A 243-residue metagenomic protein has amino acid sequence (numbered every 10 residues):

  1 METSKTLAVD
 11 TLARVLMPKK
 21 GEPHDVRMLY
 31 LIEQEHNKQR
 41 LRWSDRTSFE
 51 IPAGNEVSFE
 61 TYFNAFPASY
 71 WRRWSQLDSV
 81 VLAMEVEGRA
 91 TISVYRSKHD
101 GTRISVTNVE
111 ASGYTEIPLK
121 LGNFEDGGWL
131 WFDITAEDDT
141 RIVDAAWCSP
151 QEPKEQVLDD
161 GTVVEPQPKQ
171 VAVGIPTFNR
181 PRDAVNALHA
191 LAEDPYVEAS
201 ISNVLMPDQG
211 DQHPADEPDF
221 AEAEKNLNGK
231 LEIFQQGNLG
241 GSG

Functional and structural regions predicted by a protein language model:
M1-A8: Activation corresponds to long, low-complexity, non-globular regions
V9, G21-H24, L29-A192: N-proximal low-complexity "stem/linker" segments adjacent to membrane-targeting elements
T11-L16: N-terminal leader/presequence regions that precede the main folded/catalytic core
M17-P18, N228: Generic surface-pattern signal
A184-L188, A215-D219, G243: A short acidic (Asp/Glu
L191-F234: Acidic donor-binding segment of Leloir-type glycosyltransferases
G237-G243: A short, glycine-/small-residue-rich helix N-cap motif at loop->alpha-helix starts within glycosyltransferase
